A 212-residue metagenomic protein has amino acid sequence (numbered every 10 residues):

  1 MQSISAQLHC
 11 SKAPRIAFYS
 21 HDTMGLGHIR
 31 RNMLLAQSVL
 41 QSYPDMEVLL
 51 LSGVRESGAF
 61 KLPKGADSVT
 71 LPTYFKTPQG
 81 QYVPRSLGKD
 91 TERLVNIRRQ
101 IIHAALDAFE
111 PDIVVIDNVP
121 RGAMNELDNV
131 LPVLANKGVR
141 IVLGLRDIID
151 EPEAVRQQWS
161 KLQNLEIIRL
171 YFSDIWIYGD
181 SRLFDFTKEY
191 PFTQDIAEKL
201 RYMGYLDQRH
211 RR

Functional and structural regions predicted by a protein language model:
M1-P14: Positively charged, low-complexity intrinsically disordered leader regions
K12-P14, F18-S20, S38, S42-R93 (+1 more regions): Conserved nucleotide-sugar phosphate-binding/catalytic loop shared by glycosyltransferases and other
S20-M33: A short, glycine/small-residue-rich beta-strand->loop->alpha-helix junction that serves as a flexible
P44-M46, N136-I141, F172-S173, A197-E198: A short helix->loop->beta-strand "cap" motif at the edges of active sites that frequently abuts
E56-G58, V114-V133: An aromatic- and histidine-rich active-site surface loop
V69, P132-I148: Active-site proximal beta-strand in glycosyltransferases
P84-M124: Conserved nucleotide-sugar donor-binding subdomain of glycosyltransferases
L145-R212: A nucleotide-sugar donor-handling region in carbohydrate enzymes
